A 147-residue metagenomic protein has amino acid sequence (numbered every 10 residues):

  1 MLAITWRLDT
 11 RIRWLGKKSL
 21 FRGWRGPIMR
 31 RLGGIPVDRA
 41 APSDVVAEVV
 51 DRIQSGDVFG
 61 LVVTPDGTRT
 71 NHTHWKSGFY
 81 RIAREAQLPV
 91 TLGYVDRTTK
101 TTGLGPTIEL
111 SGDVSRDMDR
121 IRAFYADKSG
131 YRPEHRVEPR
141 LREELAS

Functional and structural regions predicted by a protein language model:
M1-D127, Y131, V137-S147: Soluble catalytic domains of membrane acyltransferases
